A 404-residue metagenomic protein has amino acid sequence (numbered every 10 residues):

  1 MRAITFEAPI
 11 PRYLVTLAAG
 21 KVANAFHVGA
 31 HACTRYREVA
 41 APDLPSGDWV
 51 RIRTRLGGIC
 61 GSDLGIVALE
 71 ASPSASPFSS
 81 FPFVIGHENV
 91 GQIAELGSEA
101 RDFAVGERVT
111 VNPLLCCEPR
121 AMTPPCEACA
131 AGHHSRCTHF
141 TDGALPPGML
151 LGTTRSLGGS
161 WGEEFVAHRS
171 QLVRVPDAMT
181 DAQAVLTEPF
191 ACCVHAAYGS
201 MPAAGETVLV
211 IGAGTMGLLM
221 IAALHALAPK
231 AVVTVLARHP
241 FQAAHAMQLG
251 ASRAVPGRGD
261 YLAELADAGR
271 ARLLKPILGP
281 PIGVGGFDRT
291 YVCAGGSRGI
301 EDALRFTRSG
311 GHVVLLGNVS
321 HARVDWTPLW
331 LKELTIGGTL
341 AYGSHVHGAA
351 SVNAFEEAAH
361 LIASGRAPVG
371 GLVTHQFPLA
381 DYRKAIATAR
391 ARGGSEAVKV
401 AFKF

Functional and structural regions predicted by a protein language model:
M1-E7, P11-A18, P280, V284 (+4 more regions): C-terminal capping/lid region of NAD(P)-dependent oxidoreductase domains
M1-E88, E163-E164, K403-F404: Short N-terminal strand-loop motif that marks the start of NAD(P)H/FAD-dependent oxidoreductase cofactor-binding domains
F6-P9, S200-A204, V210, I221 (+2 more regions): Glycine-rich cofactor phosphate-binding loops and adjacent beta1-alpha1 units of small-molecule cofactor enzyme domains
A40-G57, S72-A130, R174-A178: Glycine-rich beta-strand-centered segment in the early N-terminal region that forms part of a ligand/cofactor-binding
S76-F78, H87, C117-I211: NAD(P)H dinucleotide-binding glycine-rich loop of Rossmann-like/cofactor-binding domains, especially the beta1-alpha1
L172, P176-E264: Mid-domain Rossmann-like dinucleotide-binding core that forms the NAD(H)/NADP(H) cofactor-binding site
D267-P280, V284, R323-V373, R383-K384: C-terminal substrate-binding/catalytic core of Rossmann-like NAD(P)-dependent dehydrogenases/reductases
